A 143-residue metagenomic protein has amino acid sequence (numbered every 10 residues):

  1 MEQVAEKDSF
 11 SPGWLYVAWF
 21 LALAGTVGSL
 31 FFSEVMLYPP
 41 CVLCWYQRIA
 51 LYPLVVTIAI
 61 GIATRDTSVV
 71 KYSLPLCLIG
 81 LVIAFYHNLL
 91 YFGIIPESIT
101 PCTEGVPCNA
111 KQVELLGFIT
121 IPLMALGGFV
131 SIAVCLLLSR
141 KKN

Functional and structural regions predicted by a protein language model:
M1-V42, L51-I58, I62-N143: Secretory/periplasmic and organellar redox-cofactor proteins
W45: Cys/His-coordinated zinc-binding microdomains
R48: Catalytic glutamate of the conserved HExxH
